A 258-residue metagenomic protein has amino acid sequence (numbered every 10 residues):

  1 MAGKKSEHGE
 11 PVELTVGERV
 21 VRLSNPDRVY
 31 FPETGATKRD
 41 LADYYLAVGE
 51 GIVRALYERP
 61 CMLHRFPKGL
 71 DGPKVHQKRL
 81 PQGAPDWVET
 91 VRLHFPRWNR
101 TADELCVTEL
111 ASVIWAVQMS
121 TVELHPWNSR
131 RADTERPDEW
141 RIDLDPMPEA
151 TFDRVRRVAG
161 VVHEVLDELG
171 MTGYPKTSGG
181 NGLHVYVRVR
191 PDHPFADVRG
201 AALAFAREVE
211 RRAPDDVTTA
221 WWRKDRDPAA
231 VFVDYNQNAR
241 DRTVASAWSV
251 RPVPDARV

Functional and structural regions predicted by a protein language model:
M1-A36, D40-A42, V53, Y57 (+5 more regions): C-terminal accessory nucleic-acid interaction domains of nucleic acid-metabolism proteins
G9, A47-H163, G170, P228: Basic, nucleic-acid-interacting segments
V29, G51, G69, Q82 (+4 more regions): Short loop/turn segments at secondary-structure transitions that flank enzyme active sites
L63-F66, G173-G179, W221-D225: Short beta-strand
D153, K176, V189-P191: Nucleic-acid 5′ end/cap handling module spanning
E164-T172, R211-R212: Secondary-structure boundary elements
T177-V187: Short, conserved phosphate-binding/catalytic loop or strand-edge motifs used in phosphoryl-/nucleotidyl-transfer
Y186-R199: Catalytic palm subdomain of template-directed nucleic-acid polymerases, centered on the conserved carboxylate motif
